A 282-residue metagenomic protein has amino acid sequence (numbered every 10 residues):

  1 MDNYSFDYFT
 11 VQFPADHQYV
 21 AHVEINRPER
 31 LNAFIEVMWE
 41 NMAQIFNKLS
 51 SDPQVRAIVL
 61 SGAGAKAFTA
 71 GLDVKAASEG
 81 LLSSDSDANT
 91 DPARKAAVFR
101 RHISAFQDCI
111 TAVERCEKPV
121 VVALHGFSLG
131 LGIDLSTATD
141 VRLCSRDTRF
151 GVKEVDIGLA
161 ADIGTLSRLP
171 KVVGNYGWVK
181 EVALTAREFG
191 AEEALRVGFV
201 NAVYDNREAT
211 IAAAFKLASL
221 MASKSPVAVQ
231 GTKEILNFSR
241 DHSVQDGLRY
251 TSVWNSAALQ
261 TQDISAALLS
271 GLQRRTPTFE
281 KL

Functional and structural regions predicted by a protein language model:
M1-F9, L269-L282: Terminal low-complexity tails and localization/encapsulation signals of metabolic enzymes
M1-S61: Conserved CoA-thioester-binding segment of acyl-CoA-metabolizing enzymes
G62-C109, S128, G158: Glycine- (often His-adjacent) and acidic-residue-rich active-site loop that binds/positions the CoA thioester
C109-R115, A123, L129-A183, A213-L217: CoA-thioester-processing core
L143-T148, V200-R249, A257-Q260, T278-K281: C-terminal long alpha-helix characteristic of the crotonase
A186-E193: Acidic, divalent-metal-coordinating active-site segment for phosphoryl/phosphodiester hydrolysis, typified by short
